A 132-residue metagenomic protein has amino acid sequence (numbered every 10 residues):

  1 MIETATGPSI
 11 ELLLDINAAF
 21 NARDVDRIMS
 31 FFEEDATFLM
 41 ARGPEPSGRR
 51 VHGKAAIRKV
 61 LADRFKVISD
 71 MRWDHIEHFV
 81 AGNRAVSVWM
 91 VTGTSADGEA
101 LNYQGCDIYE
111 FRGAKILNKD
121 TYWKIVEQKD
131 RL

Functional and structural regions predicted by a protein language model:
M1-E34, D130-L132: Short, low-complexity N-terminal intrinsically disordered segments enriched in polar/charged residues
T6, V25-G82: A solvent-exposed, acidic/Ser-Thr-rich amphipathic alpha-helical stretch
I16, I28-M29, A36, G53 (+4 more regions): Hydrophobic pocket/interface hotspot
F32, V91-G93, W123: Short beta-strand segments enriched in hydrophobic/aromatic residues within well-folded beta-rich domains
W73-H78, M90, Q104-Y109: Hydrophobic/aromatic beta-strand elements that line small-molecule binding cavities or substrate pockets in beta-rich
G82-V91: A short hydrophobic beta-strand element
G93-N102: Short, cysteine-centered beta-strand-loop-beta hairpins and adjacent loop/turn segments enriched in charged/polar
N102-D130: Short beta-strand edge/turn micro-motifs at domain boundaries
